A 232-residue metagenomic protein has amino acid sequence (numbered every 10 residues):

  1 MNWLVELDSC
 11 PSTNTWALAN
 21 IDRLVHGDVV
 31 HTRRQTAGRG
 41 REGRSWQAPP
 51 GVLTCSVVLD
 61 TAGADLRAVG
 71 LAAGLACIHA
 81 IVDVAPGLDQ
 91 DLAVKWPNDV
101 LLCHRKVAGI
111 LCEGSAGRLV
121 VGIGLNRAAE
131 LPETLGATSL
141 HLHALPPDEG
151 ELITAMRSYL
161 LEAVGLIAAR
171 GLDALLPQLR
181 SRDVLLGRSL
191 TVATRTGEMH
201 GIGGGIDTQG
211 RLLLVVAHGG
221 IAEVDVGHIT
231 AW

Functional and structural regions predicted by a protein language model:
M1-G87, L186, I221: N-terminal lobe of the biotin/lipoate ligase/transferase fold
G63-R67, L71-D91, L102-W232: Long, positively charged amphipathic alpha-helical accessory segments at protein N-termini or as interdomain linkers
